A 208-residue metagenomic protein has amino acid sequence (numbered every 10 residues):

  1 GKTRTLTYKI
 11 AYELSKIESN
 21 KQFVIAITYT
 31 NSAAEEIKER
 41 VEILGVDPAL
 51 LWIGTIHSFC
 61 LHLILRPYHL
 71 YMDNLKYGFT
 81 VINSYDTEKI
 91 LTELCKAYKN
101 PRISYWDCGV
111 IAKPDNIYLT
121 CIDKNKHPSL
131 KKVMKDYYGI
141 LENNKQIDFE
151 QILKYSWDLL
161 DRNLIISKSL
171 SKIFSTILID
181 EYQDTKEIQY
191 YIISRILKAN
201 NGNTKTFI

Functional and structural regions predicted by a protein language model:
G1-Y71: P-loop NTPase Walker
K2, K186-I208: Conserved helicase motor core of SF1/SF2 NTP-dependent helicases
K2-T5, F23-I25, C95-L178, E187-I192: Accessory N-terminal region flanking or inserted into the helicase ATPase core in nucleic-acid motor proteins
K9, E36-V41, F59-L63, I90-L94 (+2 more regions): Alpha-helical scaffold elements adjacent to nucleotide-binding pockets in ATP/GTP-utilizing enzyme cores
K16-S19, G45-V46, S169-L170, K198-N203: Conserved catalytic network of the ASCE P-loop NTPase/AAA+ motor domain
L51, T176-I177, T206-I208: Hydrophobic "anchor" residues on beta-strands that sit immediately upstream of conserved functional sites
P67-T87, A97-R102: DNA-processing P-loop NTPase/helicase core
E181: Walker B catalytic acidic pair
